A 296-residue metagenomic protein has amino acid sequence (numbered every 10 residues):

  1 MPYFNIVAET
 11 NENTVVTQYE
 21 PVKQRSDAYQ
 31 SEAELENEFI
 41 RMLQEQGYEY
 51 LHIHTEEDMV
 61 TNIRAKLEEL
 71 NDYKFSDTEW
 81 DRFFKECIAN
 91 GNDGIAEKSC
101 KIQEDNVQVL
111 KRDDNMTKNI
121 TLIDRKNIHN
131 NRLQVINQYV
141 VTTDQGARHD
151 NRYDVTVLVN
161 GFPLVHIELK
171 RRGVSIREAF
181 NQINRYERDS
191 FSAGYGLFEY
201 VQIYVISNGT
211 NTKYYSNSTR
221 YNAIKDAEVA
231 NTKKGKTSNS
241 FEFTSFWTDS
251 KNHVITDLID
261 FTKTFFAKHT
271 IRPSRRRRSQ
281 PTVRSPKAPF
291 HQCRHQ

Functional and structural regions predicted by a protein language model:
P2-Q296: ATP-dependent helicase/translocase motor core
